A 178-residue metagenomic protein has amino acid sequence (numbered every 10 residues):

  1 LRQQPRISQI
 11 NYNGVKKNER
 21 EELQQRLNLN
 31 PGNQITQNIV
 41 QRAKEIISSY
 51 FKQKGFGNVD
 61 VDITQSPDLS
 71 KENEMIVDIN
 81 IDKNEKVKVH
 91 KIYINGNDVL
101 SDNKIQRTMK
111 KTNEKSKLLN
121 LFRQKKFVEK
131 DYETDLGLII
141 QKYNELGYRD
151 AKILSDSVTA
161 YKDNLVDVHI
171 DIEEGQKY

Functional and structural regions predicted by a protein language model:
L1-Y178: Interaction-mediating elements
